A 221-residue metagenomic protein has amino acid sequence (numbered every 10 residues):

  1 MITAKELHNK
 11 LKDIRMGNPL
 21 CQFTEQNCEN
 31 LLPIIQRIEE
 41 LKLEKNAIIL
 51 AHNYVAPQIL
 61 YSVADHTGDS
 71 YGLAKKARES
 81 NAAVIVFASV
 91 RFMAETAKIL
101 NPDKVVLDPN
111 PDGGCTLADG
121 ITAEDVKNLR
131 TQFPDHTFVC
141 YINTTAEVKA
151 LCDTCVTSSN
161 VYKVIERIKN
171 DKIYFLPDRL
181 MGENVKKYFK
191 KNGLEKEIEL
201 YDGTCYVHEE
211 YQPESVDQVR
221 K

Functional and structural regions predicted by a protein language model:
M1-K221: Active-site loop-to-helix "anion-binding N-cap" substructures in soluble metabolic enzymes
